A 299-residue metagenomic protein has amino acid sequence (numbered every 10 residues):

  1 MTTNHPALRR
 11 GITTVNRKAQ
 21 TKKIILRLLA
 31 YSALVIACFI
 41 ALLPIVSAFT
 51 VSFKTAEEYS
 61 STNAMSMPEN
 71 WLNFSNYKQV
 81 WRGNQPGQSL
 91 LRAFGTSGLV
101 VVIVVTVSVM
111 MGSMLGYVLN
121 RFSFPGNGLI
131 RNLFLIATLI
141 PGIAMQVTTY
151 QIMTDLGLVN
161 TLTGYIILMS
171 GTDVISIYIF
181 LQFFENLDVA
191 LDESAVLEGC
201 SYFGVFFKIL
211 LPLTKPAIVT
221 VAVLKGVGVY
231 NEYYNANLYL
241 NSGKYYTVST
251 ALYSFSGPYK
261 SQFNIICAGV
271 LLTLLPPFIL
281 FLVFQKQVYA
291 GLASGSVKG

Functional and structural regions predicted by a protein language model:
M1-R10: Short, intrinsically disordered terminal tails adjacent to the first/last structured region
H5, K18-G299: A structural signal for multi-pass alpha-helical bundles of membrane permease subunits that mediate small-molecule
G11-A19: Juxtamembrane low-complexity tails/linkers enriched in Ser/Thr-Pro and polybasic
